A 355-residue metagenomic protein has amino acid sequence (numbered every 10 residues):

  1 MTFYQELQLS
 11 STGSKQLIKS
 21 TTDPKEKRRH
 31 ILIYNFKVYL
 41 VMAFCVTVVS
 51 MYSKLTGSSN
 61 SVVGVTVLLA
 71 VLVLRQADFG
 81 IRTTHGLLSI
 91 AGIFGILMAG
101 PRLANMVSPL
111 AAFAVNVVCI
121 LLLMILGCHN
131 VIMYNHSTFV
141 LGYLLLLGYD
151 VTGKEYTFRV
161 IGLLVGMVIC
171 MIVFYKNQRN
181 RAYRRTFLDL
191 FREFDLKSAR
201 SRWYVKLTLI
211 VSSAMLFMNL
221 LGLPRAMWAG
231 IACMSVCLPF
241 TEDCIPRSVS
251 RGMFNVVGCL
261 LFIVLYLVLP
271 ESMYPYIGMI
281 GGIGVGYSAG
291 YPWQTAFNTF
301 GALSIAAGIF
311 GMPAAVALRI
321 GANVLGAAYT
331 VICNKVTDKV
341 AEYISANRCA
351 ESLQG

Functional and structural regions predicted by a protein language model:
M1-I90, G326: N-terminal signal-anchor module of multipass membrane proteins
M1-N35, N177-S201, K339-G355: Intrinsically disordered, low-complexity non-transmembrane regions of multi-pass membrane transporters
L40-T47, S59-A77, A114-T152, M167 (+2 more regions): Pore- and pathway-forming membrane helices of multi-pass small-molecule/ion transporters and channels
S50-T66, G100-V117, G162-V165, F217 (+2 more regions): Structural signature of hydrophobic alpha-helical transmembrane segments
T83-G92, V131-G142, V249-V257, F297 (+1 more regions): Cytoplasmic-side transmembrane-helix entry/capping segments in multi-pass membrane proteins
P101-R192, L196: Membrane-interface helix-loop-helix junctions at boundaries between adjacent transmembrane segments
R192-L216: Membrane-water interface at loop-to-transmembrane-helix junctions
S212-L265, L269: Transmembrane helical segments that form the transport core of multi-pass membrane transport proteins
